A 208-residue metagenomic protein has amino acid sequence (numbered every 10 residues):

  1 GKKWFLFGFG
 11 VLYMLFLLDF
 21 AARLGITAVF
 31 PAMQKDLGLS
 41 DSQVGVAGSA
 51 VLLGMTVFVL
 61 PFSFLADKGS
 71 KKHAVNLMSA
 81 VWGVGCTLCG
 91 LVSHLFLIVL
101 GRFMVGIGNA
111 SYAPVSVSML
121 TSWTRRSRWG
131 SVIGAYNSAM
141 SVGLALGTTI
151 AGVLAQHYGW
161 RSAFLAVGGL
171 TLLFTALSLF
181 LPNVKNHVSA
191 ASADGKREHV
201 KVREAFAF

Functional and structural regions predicted by a protein language model:
G1, H187-F208: Juxtamembrane intracellular "pre-TM" segments in multi-pass secondary transporters
G8-D41: Extracytoplasmic
L24, L52-L60, L144-A145: Residue-level signature of mid-helix packing/kink "hotspots" within the transmembrane helices of 12-pass Major
A32, S63-F64, V153: Membrane-interface helix termini in secondary transporters
V57-S93: Conserved MFS/SLC helix-loop-helix module at the cytosolic interface between two early adjacent transmembrane helices
G85, F96-M104: Paired small-residue
G101-M140: Cytoplasmic helix-loop-helix junction between adjacent transmembrane helices in 12-TM secondary transporters
Y136-N183: Helix-loop-helix hairpin linking two adjacent transmembrane segments in secondary transporters
